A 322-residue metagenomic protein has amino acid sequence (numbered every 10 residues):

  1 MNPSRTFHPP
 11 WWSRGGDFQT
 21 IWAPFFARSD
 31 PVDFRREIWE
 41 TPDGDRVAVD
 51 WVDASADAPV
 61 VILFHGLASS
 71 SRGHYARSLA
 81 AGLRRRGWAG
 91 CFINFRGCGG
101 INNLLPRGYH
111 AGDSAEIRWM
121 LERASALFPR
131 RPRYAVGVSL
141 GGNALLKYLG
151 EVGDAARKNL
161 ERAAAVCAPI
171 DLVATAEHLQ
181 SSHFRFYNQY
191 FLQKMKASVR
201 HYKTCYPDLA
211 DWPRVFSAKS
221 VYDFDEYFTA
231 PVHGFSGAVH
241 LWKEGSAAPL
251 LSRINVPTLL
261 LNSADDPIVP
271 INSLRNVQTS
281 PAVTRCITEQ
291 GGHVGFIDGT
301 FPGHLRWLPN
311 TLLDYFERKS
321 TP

Functional and structural regions predicted by a protein language model:
G16-A54, I297-G303: N-terminal cap/lid segment of alpha/beta-hydrolase-fold proteins
A58-G66: Short beta-strand element of the alpha/beta-hydrolase
S69-A81, I271-N272: The serine-hydrolase catalytic nucleophile loop
R72, A80-L104: Conserved alpha/beta-hydrolase
R96-Y134: Catalytic nucleophile-loop/oxyanion-hole region of alpha/beta-hydrolase and closely related hydrolase-like folds
A126-H233: Alpha/beta-hydrolase-fold enzymes
I254, L260-N262, D266: Short beta-strand/loop motif that positions the catalytic acidic residue of the alpha/beta-hydrolase fold
G291-P322: Catalytic active-site module of serine/aspartate enzymes centered on a nucleophile-bearing elbow/loop
